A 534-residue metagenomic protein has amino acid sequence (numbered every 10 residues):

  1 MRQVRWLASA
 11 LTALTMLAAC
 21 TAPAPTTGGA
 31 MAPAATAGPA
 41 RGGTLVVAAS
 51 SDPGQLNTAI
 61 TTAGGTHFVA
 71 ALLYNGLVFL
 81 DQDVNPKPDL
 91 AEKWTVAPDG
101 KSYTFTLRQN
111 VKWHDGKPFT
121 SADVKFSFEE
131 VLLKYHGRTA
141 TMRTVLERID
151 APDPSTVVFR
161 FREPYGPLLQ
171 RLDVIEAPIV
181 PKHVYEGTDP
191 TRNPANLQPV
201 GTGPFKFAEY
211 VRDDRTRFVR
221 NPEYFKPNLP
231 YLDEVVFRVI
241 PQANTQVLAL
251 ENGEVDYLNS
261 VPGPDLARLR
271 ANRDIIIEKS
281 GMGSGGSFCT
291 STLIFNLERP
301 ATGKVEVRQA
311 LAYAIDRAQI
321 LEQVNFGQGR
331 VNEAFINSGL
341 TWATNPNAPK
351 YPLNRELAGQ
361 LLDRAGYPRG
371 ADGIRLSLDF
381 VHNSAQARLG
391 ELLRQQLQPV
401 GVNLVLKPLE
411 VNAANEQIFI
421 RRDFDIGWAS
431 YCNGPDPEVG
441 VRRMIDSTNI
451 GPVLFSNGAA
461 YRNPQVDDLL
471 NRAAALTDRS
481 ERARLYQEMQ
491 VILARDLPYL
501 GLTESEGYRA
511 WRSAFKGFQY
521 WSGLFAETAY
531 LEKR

Functional and structural regions predicted by a protein language model:
G38, E147, E306, L321 (+4 more regions): Extracytoplasmic/peripheral linker and loop segments enriched in polar/acidic and small residues with frequent Thr/Pro
A48-P98, E129, V200-T202, G523: N-terminal lobe/hinge region of extracytoplasmic solute-binding protein
D81-N85, V174-P230, E234, E356 (+1 more regions): Gly/Pro-rich hinge or "lid" segments in bacterial periplasmic/extracellular proteins
T106, A140-Y185, E209: Surface-exposed binding/hinge segments that line and control ligand-binding clefts or catalytic entry sites
R171-L172, D265-R268, E298-L340, N354-R355 (+2 more regions): Periplasmic-binding protein-like
F205, R330-A365, S384-R388: Structural transition elements
R212, T341, R355, A365-N433 (+2 more regions): Ligand/substrate-recognition segments at binding pockets and active sites
P222-R268, Q395, N403-V405: Ligand-site clamp/hinge motif
